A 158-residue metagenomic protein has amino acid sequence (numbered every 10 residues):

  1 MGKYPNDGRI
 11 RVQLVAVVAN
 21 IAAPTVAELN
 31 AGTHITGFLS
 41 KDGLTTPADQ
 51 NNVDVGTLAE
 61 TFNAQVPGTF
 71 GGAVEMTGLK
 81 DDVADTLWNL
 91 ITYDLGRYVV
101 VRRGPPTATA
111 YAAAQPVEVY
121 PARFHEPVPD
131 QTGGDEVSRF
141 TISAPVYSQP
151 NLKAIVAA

Functional and structural regions predicted by a protein language model:
M1-K3, Q149-A158: Viral virion structural and adsorption modules
M1-T77, P121-S138: Solvent-exposed edge beta-strands and adjacent loop segments that serve as assembly or binding interfaces
V17-V26, N30, P106-P116, V156: Polar, enzyme-active/binding microenvironments
E60-A108: Structured, beta-strand-rich domain cores that present glycine/charged loop surfaces used to bind extended ligands
L90-L95, R139-T141, V156-A158: Short intrinsically disordered coil segments
R103-A154: Short beta-strand and beta-hairpin "edge-sheet" elements
